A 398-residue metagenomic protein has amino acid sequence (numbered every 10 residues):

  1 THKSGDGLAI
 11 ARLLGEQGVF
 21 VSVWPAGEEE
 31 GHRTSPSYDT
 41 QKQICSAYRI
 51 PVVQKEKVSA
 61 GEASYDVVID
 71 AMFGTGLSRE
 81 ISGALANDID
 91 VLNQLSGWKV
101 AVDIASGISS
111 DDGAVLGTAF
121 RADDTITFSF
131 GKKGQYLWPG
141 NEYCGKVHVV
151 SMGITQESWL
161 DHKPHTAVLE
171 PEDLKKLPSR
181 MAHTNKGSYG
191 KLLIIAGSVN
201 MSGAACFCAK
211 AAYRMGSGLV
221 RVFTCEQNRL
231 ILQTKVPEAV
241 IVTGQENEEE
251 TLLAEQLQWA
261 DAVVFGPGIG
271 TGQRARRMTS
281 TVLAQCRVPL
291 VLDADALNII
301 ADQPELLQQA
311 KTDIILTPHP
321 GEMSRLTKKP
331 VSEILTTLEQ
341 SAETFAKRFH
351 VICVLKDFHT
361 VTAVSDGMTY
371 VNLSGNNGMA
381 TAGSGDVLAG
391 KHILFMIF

Functional and structural regions predicted by a protein language model:
T1-G31, S35, D39, Y65 (+5 more regions): Small-residue (G/A/S/T)-rich helix-start motifs and N-terminal tracts that mark the onset
P25, R49, M72-G76: Generic hydrophobic/packing signal
Q43-A60, L174-K176: Glycine-rich oxoanion-binding loops at beta->alpha junctions
R49-I50, Q94-G97, R348-V351: A structural motif corresponding to the C-terminal end of an alpha-helix and its immediate exit/capping segment
Y65-V67, M72-H165: Internal gly/pro-rich beta-alpha loop/helix module that stabilizes soluble enzyme cofactors or their anionic handles
